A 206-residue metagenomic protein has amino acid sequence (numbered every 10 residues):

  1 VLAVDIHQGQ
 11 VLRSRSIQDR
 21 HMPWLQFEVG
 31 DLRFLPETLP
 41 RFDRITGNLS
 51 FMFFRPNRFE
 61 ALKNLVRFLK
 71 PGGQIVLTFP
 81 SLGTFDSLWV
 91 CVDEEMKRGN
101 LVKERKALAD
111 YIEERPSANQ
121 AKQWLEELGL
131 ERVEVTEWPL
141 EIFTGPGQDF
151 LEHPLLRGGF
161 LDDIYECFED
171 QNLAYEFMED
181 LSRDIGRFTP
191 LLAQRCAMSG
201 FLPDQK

Functional and structural regions predicted by a protein language model:
V1-L35, E60: Class I SAM-dependent methyltransferase SAM/SAH-binding core
R15, L62-V66, D93-M96: A structural alpha-helix within SAM-dependent methyltransferase catalytic domains
R33-I45: A short acidic, Gly/Pro-enriched loop at the edge of an enzyme's catalytic core that lines a small-molecule cofactor
F42-L49, M198: Short SAM/SAH-binding signature in class I
F54-N64: A short, conserved alpha-helix within the catalytic core of class I
F59, G72-G145: Conserved catalytic/acceptor-binding region of the Class I
G129, H153-P154, A193-K206: Core SAM-dependent methyltransferase catalytic element
E134-F188: C-terminal helical/coil "lid" or tail adjacent to the Rossmann-like core of SAM-dependent
